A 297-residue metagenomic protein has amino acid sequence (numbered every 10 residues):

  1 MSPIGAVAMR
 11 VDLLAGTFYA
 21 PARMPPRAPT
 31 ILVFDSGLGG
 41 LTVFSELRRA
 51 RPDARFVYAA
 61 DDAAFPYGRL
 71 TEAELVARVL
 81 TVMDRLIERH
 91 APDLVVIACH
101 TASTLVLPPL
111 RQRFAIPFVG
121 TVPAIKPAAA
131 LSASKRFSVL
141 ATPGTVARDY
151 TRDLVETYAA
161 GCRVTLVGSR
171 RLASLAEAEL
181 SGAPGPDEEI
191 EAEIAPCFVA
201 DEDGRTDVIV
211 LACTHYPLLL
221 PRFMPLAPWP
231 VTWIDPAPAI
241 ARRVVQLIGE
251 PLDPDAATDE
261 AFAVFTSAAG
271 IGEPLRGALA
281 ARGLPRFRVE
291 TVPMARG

Functional and structural regions predicted by a protein language model:
M1-R23: N-terminal amphipathic/basic-hydrophobic helices that include classical n-h-c signal peptides and signal-anchor
F18-G297: Non-catalytic structural scaffold of enzyme domains
